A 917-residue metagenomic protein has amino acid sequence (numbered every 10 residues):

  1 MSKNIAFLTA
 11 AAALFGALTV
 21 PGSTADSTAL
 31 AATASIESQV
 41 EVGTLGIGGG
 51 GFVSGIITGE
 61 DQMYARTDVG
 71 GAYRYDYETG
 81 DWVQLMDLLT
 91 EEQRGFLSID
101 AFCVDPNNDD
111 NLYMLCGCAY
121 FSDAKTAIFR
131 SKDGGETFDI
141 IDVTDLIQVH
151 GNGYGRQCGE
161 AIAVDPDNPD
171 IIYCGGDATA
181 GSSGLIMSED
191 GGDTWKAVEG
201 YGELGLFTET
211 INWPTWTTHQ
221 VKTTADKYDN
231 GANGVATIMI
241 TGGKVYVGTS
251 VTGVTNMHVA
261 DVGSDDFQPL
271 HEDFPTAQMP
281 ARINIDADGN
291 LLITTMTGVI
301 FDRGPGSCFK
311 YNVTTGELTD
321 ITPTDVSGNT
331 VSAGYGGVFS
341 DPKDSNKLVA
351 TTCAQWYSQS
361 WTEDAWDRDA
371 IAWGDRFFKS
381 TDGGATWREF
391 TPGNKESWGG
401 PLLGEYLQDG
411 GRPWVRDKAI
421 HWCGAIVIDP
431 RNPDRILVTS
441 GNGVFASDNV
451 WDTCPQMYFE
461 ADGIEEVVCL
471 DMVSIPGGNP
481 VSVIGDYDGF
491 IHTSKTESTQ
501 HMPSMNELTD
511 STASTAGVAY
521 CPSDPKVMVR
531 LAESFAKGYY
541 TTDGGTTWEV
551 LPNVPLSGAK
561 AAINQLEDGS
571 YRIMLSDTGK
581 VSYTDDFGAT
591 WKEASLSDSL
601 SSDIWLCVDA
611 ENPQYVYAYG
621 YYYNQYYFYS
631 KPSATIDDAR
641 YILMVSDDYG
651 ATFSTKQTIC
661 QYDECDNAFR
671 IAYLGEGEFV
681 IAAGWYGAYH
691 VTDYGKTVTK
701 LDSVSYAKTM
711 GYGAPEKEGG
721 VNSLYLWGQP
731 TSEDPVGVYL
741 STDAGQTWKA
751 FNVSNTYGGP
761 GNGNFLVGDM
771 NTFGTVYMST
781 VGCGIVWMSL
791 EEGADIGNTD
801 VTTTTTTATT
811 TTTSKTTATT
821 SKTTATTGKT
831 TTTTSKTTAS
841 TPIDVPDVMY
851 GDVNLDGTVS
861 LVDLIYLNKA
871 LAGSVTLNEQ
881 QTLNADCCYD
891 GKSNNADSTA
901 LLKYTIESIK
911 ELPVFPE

Functional and structural regions predicted by a protein language model:
V20-A25, G797-E917: Cellulosome-associated attachment modules in secreted, modular CAZymes
G49-S54, F96-C103, Y154-A163, W213-T237 (+7 more regions): Signature of short aromatic-glycine-proline-rich micro-motifs recurring in repeat-based ectodomains
T58-E60, V104-N108, P166-N168, I240-G242 (+10 more regions): Residue-level detector of Asp-centered blade-edge/turn motifs that repeat once per structural unit in beta-propeller
R74-D76, P106, S131-K132, P166 (+12 more regions): Conserved Ser/Thr-centered positions that define the repeating blades of beta-propeller domains
D87-Q93, D142-G153, G200-Y228, T322-T330 (+3 more regions): Surface-exposed loop and turn segments in beta-propeller and other repeat-based domains that flank or scaffold
L115-T126, D177-A180, D226, T295-G306 (+4 more regions): Short, conserved, GDST-rich strand-edge loop motifs in beta-rich repeat architectures
G328, E460-L470, T512-A513, D663 (+2 more regions): Conserved blade-ending motifs and adjacent loop-strand segments that build the rim/top face of beta-propeller domains
G759-G797: Blade-level signature of beta-propeller repeat domains, shared across WD40, Kelch, NHL, RCC1 and BNR/Asp-box propellers
